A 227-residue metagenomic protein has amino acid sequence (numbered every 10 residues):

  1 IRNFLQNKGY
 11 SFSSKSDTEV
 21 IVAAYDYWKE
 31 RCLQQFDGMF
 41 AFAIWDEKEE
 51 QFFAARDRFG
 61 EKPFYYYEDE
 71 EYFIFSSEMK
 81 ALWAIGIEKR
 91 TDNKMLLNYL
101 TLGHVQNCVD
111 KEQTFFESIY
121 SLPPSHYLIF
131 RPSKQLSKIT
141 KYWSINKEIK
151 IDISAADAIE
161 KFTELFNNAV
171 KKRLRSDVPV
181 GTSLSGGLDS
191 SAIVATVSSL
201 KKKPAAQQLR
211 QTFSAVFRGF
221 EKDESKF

Functional and structural regions predicted by a protein language model:
I1-F227: Cysteine-centered catalytic environments shared across enzyme families
